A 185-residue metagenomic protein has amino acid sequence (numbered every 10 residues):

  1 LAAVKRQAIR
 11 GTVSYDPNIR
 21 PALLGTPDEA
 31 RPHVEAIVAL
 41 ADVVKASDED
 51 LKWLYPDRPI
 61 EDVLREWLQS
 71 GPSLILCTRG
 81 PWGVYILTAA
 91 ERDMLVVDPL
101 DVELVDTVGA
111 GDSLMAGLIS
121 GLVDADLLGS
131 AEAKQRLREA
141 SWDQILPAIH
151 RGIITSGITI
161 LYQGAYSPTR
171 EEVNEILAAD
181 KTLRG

Functional and structural regions predicted by a protein language model:
L1-E66, P72, W82-V84, A89: Conserved beta-alpha-beta core of the PfkB/ribokinase-like small-molecule kinase fold
P56-G185: Conserved phosphate-binding/catalytic region of the ribokinase-like
